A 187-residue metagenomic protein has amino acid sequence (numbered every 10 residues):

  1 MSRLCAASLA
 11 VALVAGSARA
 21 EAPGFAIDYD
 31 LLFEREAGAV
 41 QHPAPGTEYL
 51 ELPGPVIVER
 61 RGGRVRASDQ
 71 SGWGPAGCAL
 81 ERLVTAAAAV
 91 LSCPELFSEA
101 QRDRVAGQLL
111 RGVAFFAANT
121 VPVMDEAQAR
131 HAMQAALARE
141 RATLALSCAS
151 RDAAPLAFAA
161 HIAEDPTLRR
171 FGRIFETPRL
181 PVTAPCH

Functional and structural regions predicted by a protein language model:
M1-L4: Positively charged n-region of N-terminal signal peptides that target proteins for export
A6-A15: Bacterial N-terminal signal peptides
G16-A22: Sec/Tat signal peptide C-region and signal peptidase I cleavage site
F25, Y29-A44, E48-L52, R60-G63 (+1 more regions): Compact alpha-helical subdomains of small soluble proteins
G62-E126: Short N-proximal segments of mature Sec-exported proteins
